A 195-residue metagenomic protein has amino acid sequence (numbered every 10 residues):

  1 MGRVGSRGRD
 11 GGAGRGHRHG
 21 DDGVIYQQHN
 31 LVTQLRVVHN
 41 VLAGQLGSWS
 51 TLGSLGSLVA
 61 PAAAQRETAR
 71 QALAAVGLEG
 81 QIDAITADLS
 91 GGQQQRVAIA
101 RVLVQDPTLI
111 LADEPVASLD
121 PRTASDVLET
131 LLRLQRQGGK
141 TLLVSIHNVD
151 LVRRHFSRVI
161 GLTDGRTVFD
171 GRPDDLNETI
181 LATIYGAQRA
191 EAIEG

Functional and structural regions predicted by a protein language model:
W49-G80: Conserved ABC ATPase "signature" region
I85-L89, Q93: Conserved ABC ATPase signature
D106: Conserved catalytic motifs of ABC-family nucleotide-binding domains
I110-D113: Catalytic Walker B motif of ABC-type/P-loop ATPase nucleotide-binding domains
P121-T123: Helix N-cap at the start of a conserved alpha-helix in ABC-type nucleotide-binding domains
S125-Q137: Helical segment within the ABC ATPase nucleotide-binding domain
I146-H147: H-loop/switch region of ABC-family ATPase nucleotide-binding domains
